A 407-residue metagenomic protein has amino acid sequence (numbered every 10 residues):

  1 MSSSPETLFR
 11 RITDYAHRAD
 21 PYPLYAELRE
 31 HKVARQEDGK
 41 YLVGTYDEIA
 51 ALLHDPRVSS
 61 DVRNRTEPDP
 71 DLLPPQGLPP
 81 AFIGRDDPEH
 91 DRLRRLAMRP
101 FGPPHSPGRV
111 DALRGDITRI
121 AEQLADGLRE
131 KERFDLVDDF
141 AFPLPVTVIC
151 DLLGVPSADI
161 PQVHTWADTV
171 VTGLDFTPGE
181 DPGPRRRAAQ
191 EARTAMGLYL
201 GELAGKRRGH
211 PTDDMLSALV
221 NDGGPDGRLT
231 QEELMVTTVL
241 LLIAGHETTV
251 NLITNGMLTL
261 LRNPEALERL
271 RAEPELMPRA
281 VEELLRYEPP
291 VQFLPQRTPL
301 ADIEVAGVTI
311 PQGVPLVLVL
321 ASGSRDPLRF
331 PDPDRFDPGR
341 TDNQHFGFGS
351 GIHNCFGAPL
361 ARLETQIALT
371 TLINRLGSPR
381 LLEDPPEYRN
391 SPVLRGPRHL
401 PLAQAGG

Functional and structural regions predicted by a protein language model:
M1-G407: Cytochrome P450
